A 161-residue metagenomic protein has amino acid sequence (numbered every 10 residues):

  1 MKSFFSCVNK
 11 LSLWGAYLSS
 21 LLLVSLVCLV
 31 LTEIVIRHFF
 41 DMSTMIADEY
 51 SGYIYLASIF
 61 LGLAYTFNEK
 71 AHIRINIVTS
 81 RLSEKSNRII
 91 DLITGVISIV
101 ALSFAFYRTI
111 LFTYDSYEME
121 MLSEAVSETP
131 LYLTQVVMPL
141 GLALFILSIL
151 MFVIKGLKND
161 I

Functional and structural regions predicted by a protein language model:
M1-I161: Alpha-helical transmembrane segments and membrane-interface helix-loop junctions in multi-pass membrane proteins
